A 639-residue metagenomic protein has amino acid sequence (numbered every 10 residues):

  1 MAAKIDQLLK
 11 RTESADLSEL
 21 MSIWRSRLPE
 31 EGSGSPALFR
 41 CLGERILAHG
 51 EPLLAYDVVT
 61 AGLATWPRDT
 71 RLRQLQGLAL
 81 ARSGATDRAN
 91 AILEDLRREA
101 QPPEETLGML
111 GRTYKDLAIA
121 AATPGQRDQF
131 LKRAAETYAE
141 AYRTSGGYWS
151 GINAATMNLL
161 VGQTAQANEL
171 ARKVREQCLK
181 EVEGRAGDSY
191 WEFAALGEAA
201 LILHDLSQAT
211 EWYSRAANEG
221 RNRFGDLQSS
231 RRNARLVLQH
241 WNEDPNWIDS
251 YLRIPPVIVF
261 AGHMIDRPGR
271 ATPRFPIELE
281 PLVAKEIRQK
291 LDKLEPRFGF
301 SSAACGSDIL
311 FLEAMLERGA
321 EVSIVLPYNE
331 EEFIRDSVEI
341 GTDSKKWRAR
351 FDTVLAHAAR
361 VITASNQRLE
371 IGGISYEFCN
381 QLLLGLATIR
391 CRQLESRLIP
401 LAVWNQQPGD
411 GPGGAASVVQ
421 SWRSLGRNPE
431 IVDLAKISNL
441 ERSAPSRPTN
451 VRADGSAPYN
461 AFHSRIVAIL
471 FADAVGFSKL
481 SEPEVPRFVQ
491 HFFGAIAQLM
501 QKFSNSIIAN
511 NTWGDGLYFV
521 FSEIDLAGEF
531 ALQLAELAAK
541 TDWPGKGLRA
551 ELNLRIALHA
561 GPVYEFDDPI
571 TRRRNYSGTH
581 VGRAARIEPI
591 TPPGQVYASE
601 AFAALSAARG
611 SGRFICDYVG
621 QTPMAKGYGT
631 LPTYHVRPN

Functional and structural regions predicted by a protein language model:
M1-I5, E31-F39, P67-R73, P102-T106 (+2 more regions): Generic helix N-cap/helix-start motif at coil->alpha-helix transitions
E13-P29, E51-A61, D87-L93, R172-G184 (+1 more regions): Repeat-mediated protein-protein interaction surfaces in helical alpha-solenoids
R27-L28, A61-G62, D95-L96, E140-A141 (+1 more regions): Canonical positions in the second alpha-helix
C41, L75, M109, T113-D116 (+3 more regions): "A position-specific structural signal for the A-helix of alpha-solenoid helical repeats
T65, D69, L75-G147, G151-L179 (+1 more regions): Acidic/glycine-enriched connector segments
G111, P458-Q533, L537: Catalytic NTP-binding/metal-coordinating core of nucleotidyl cyclase/transferase enzymes
F519-P638: Catalytic beta-strand-to-alpha-helix segment of the class III nucleotidyl cyclase homology domain
